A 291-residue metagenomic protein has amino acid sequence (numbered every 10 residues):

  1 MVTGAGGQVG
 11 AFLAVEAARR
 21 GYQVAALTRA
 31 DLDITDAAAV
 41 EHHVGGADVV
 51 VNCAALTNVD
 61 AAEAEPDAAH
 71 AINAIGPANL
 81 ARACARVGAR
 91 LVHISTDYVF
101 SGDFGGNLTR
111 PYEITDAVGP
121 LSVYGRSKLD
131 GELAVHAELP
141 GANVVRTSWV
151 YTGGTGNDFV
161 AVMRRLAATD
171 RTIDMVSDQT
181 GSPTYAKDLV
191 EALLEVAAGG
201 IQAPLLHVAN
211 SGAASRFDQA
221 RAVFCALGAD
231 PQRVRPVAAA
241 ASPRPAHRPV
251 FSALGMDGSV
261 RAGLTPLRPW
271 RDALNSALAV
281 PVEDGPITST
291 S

Functional and structural regions predicted by a protein language model:
M1-A18: N-terminal Rossmann NAD(P)H-binding glycine-rich loop of SDR-like oxidoreductase domains
T3, L27, C53-A54, L91-D97 (+2 more regions): SDR active-site strand-loop-helix element
A26, L32-I72, A83-R86: NAD(P)H-binding glycine-rich loop region in Rossmannoid oxidoreductase-like domains and their noncatalytic homologs
V50, L189, L193, V208 (+3 more regions): Non-catalytic, hydrophobic alpha-helical segments
A71, G76-N79, V99-V145, W149-Y151: Catalytic helix-loop patch of NAD(P)-dependent Rossmann-fold dehydrogenases
L133-G181, K187-D188: NAD(P)-dependent short-chain dehydrogenase/reductase
A192, G199-P245, L278, G285-T290: Mid/C-terminal beta-alpha module of Rossmann-like enzyme folds, strongest in SDR-family dehydrogenases/epimerases
H247-S291: C-terminal amphipathic/interface module of NAD(P)-dependent oxidoreductases and related NAD-binding regulators
